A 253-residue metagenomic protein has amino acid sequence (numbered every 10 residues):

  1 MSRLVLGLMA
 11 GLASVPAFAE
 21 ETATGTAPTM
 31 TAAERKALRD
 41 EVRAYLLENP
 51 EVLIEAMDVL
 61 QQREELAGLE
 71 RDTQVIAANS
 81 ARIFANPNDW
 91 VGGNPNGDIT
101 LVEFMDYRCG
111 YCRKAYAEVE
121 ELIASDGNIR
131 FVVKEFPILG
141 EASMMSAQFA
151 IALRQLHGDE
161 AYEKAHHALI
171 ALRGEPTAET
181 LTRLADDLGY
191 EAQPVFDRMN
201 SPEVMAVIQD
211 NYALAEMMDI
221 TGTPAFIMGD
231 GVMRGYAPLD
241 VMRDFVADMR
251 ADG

Functional and structural regions predicted by a protein language model:
S2, G7, G11, V15-A81: N-terminal targeting signals for export/organelle localization
E20-R43, R183-G253: C-terminal cap of thioredoxin/glutaredoxin-like
T31, M57-Q61, N88-V91, P95 (+1 more regions): Amphipathic alpha-helical segments
A37, E41, E48, V52-E55 (+12 more regions): Extracytoplasmic/secreted proteins, especially bacterial periplasmic and envelope-associated proteins
A81-I99, I123: A short beta-strand-turn-helix
V102, R113-D186, Y190-E191, E216-T221 (+1 more regions): Structural alpha/beta surface segment adjacent to cysteine/selenocysteine redox centers across thiol/disulfide enzymes
M105-R108, G222: Short pre-active-site segment immediately N-terminal to redox-active cysteine/selenocysteine motifs in thiol-based
D106-Y107, F136-P137, G231: Solvent-exposed coil/turn segments that connect beta secondary-structure elements in extracytoplasmic/periplasmic
